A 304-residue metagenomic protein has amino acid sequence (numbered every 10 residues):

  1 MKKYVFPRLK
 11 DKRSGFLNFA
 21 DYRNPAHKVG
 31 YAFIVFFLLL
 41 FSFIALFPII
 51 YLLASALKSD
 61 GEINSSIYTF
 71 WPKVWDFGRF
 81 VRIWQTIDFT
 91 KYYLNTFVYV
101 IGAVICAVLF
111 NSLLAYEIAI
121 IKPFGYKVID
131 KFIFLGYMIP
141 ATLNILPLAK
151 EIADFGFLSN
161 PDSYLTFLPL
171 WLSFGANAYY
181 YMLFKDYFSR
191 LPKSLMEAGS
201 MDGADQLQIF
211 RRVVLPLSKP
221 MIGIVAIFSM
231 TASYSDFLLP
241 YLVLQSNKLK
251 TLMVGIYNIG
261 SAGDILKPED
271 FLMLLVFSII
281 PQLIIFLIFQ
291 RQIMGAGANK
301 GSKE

Functional and structural regions predicted by a protein language model:
M1-P25: Short, Lys/Arg-rich, polar N-terminal cytosolic tail immediately upstream of the first transmembrane signal-anchor
F6-D11, G30-E304: A structural signal for multi-pass alpha-helical bundles of membrane permease subunits that mediate small-molecule
